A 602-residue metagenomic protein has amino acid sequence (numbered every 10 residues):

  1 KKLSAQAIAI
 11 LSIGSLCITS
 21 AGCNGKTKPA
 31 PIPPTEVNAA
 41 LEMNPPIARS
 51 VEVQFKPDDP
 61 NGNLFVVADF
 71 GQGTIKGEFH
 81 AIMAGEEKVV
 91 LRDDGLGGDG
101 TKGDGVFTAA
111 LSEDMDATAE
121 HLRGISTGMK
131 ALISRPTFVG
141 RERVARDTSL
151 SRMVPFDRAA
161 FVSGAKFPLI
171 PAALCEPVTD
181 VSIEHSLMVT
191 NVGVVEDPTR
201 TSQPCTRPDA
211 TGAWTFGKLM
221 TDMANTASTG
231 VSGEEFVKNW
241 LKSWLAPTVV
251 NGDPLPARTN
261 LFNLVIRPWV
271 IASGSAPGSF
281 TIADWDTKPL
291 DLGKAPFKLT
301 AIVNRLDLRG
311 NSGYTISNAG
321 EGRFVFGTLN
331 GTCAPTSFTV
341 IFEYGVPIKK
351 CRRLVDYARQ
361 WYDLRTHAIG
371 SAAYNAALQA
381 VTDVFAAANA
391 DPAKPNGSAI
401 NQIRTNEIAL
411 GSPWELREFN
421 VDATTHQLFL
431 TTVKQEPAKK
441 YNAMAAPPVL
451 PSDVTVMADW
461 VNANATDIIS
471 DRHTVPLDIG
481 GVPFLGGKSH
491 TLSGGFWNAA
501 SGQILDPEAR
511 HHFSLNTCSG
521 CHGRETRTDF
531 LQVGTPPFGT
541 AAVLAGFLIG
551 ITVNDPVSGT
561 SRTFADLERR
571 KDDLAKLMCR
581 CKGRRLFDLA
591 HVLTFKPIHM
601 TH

Functional and structural regions predicted by a protein language model:
I8-T19: Bacterial N-terminal signal peptides
C17-I47, H602: Bacterial Sec-dependent N-terminal signal peptides
V53-G62: Short, solvent-exposed loop/linker segments at the N-terminal edge of repeated beta-sheet extracellular domains
V66-Q72: Aromatic/hydrophobic beta-strand junction motif of beta-rich domains
E87-G98: Solvent-exposed serine/threonine-rich low-complexity stretches and specific carbohydrate-binding patches
G98-E113: Aromatic sugar-binding surface patches on proteins that engage polysaccharides or sugar-phosphate polymers
F138-H490, E525, T552-P556, R562-E568 (+1 more regions): Conserved small-residue
L515-E525: The canonical Cys-X-X-Cys-His
